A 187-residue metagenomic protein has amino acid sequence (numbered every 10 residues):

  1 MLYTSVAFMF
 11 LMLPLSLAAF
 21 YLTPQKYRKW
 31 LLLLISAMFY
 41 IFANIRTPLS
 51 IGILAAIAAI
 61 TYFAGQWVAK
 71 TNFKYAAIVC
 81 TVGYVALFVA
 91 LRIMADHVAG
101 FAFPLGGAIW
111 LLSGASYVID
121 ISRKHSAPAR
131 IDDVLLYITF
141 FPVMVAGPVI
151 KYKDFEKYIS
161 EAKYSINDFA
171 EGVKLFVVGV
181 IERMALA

Functional and structural regions predicted by a protein language model:
M1-A187: Membrane-embedded transmembrane alpha-helical bundles that form the catalytic cores of multi-pass lipid-modifying
